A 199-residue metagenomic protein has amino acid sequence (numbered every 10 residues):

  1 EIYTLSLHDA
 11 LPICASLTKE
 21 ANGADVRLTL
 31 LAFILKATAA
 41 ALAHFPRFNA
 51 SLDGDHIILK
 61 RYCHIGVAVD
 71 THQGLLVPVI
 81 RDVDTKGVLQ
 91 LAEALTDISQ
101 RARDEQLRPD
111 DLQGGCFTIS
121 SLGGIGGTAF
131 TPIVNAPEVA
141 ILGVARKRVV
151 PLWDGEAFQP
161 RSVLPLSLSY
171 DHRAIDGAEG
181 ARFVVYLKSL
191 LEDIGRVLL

Functional and structural regions predicted by a protein language model:
E1-L5: Short, exposed "boundary/linker" segments that immediately precede the start of a downstream structural module
S6-L199: C-terminal catalytic/motor cores of large multi-domain enzyme assemblies
